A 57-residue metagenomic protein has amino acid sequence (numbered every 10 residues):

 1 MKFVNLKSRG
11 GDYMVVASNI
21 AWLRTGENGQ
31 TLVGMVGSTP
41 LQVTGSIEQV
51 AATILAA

Functional and structural regions predicted by a protein language model:
M1-A57: Acidic, Ser/Thr- and proline-rich intrinsically disordered linker/docking segments of eukaryotic scaffolds
